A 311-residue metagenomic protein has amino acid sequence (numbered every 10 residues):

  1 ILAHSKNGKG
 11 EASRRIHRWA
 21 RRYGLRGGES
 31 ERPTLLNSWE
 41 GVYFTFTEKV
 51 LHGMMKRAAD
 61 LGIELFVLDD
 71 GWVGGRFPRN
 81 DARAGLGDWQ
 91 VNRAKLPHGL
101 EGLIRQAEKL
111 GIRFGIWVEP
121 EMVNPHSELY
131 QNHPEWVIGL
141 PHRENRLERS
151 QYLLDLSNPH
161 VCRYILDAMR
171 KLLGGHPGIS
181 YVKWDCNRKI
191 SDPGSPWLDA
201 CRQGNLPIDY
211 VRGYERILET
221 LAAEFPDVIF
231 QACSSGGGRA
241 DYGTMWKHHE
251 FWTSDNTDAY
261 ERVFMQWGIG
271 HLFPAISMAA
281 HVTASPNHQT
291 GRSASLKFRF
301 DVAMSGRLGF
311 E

Functional and structural regions predicted by a protein language model:
I1-N7: Short Pro-Gly-centered flexible turn/kink motifs
N7, V42-F46, W72-R79, E121-S127 (+3 more regions): Flexible loop/turn segments at secondary-structure boundaries
S13: An acidic, glycine-/histidine-flanked metal-binding catalytic module
I16-E29, T34: Long, charged amphipathic helices and adjacent flexible linkers at domain junctions
G24-L25, K56, L172, L221: Short, flexible, glycine/charge-rich loop motifs used to bind or transfer phosphoryl groups or to couple energy/partner
E29-D167, H176, Y181: Aromatic-lined carbohydrate-binding/catalytic grooves of carbohydrate-active enzymes
N80-L86, P196-L198, A303: Active-site His/acidic residue clusters
N92-G99, Q106-K109, Q131-K297, S305-F310: Active-site neighborhood of glycoside hydrolase catalytic domains
